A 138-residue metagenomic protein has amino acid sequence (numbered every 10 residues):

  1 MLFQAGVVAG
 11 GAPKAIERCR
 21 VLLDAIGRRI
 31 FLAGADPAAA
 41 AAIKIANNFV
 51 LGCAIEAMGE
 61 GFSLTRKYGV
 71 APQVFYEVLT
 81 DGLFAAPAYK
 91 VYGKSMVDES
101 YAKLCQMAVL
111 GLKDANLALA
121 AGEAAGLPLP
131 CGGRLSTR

Functional and structural regions predicted by a protein language model:
M1-F3, A102-K103: Short glycine-enriched loop/turn motifs at secondary-structure junctions
L2-D24, I30-A33, A46-A54, F62-Y68: Short beta-strand and adjoining strand-loop segment in the mid-core of the Rossmann-like NAD(P)-dependent dehydrogenase
P37-R138: Helical "substrate-binding/catalytic lid" subdomain of Rossmann-like NAD(P)-dependent dehydrogenases/reductases
